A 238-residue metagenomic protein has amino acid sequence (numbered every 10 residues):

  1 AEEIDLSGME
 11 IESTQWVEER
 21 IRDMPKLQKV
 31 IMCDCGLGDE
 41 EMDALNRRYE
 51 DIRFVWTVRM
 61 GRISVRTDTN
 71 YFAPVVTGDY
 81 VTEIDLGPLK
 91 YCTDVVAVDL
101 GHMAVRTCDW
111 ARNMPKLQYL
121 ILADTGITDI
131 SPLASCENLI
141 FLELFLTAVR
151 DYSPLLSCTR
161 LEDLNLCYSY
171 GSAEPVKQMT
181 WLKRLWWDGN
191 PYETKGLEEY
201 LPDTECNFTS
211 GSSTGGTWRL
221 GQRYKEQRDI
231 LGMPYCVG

Functional and structural regions predicted by a protein language model:
A1-R20, P25-D39, R47-I63, T67-P88 (+7 more regions): Concave beta-strand-loop units of leucine-rich repeat
